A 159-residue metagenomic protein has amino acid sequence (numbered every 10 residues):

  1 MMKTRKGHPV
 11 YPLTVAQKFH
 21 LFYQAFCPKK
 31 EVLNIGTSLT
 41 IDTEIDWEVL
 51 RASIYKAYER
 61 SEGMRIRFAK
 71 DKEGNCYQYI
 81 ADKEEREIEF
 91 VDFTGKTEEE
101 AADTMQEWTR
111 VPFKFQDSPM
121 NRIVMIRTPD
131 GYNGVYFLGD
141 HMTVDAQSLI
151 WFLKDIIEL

Functional and structural regions predicted by a protein language model:
K3-A81, K96-L159: Acyl-group handoff/entry surfaces in thioester-processing enzymes
K83-E89: Short, charged/polar, Gly/Pro-enriched secondary-structure boundary elements
D92-T94: Short acidic-hydrophobic, aromatic-tinged amphipathic segments that line or gate anion-handling sites
